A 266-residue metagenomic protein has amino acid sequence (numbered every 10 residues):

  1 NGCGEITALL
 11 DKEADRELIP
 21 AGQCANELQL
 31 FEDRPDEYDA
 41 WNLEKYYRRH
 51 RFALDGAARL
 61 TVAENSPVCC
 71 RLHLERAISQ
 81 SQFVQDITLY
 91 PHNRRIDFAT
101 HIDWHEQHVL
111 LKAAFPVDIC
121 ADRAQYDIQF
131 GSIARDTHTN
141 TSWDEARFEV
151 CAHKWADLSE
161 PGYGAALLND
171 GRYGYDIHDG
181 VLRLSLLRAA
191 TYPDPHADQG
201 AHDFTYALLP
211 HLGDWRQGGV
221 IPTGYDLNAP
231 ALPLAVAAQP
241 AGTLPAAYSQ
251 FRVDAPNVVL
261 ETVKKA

Functional and structural regions predicted by a protein language model:
N1-A266: C-terminal (or distal) subdomains of carbohydrate-active enzymes
